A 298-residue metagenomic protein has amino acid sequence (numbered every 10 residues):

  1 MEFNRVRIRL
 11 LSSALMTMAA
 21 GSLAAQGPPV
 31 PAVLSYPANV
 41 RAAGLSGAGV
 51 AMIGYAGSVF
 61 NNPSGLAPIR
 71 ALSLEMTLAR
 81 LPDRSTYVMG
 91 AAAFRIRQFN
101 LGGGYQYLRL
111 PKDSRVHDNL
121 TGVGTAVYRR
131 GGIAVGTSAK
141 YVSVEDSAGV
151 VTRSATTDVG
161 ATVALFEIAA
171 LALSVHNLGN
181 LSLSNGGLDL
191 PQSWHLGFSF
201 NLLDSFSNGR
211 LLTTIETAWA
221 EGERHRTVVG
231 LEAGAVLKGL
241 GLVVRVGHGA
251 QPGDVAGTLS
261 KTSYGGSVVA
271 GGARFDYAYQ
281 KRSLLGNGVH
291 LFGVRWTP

Functional and structural regions predicted by a protein language model:
E2-A14: Bacterial N-terminal signal peptides that target proteins for export
S22-Q98, G179, G271, A278 (+2 more regions): N-terminal, post-signal peptide beta-strand-biased segments of exported outer-membrane/organellar beta-barrel and other
V40, I69-L72, L101-Q106, G136-Y141 (+4 more regions): Flexible, solvent-exposed coil segments and beta strand-coil junctions, predominantly the extracellular/periplasmic
V40, Y87, N119-T121, S154-T156 (+4 more regions): Transmembrane beta-barrel architecture of outer-membrane proteins
G49-M52, L78-P82, I96-Q98, Y105-P111 (+9 more regions): Transmembrane beta-strands of outer-membrane beta-barrel pores
A56, I168-L171, G186-P298: Outer membrane beta-barrel transmembrane domains
S85-Y87, L101, L110-S114, V135 (+5 more regions): Outer-membrane beta-barrel proteins
T86-V175: Transmembrane beta-barrel wall of Gram-negative outer-membrane proteins
